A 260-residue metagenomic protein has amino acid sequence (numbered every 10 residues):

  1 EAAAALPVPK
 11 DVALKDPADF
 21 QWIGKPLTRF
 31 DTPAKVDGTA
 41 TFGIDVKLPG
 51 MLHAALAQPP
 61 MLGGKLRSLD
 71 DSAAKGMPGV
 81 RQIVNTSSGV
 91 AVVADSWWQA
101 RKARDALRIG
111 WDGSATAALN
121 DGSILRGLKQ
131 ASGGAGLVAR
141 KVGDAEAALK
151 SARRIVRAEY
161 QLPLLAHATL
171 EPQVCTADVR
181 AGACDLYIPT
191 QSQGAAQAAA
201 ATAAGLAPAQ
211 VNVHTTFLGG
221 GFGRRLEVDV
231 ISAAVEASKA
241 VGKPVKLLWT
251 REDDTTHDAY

Functional and structural regions predicted by a protein language model:
E1-Y260: Structural alpha/beta core scaffold segments of enzyme domains
